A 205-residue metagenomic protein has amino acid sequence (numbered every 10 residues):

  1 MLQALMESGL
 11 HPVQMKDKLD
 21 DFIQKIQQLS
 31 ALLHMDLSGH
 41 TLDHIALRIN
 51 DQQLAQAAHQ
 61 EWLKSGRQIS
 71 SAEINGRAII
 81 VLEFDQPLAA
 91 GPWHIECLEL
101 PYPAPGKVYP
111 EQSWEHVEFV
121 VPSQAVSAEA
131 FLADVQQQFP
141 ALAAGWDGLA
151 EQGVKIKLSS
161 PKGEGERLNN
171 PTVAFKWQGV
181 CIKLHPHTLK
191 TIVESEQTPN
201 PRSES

Functional and structural regions predicted by a protein language model:
L2-D43, L47-S205: Glyoxalase I/VOC metalloenzyme domain signal
